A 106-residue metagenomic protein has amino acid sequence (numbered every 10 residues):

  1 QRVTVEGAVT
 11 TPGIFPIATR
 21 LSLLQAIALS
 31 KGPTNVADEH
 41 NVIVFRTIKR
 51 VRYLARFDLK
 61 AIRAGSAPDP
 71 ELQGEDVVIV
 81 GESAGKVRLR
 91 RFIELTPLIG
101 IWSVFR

Functional and structural regions predicted by a protein language model:
Q1-R106: Ser/Thr/Pro/Gly-biased, low-complexity, turn-/loop-rich segments that often occur immediately after N-terminal
